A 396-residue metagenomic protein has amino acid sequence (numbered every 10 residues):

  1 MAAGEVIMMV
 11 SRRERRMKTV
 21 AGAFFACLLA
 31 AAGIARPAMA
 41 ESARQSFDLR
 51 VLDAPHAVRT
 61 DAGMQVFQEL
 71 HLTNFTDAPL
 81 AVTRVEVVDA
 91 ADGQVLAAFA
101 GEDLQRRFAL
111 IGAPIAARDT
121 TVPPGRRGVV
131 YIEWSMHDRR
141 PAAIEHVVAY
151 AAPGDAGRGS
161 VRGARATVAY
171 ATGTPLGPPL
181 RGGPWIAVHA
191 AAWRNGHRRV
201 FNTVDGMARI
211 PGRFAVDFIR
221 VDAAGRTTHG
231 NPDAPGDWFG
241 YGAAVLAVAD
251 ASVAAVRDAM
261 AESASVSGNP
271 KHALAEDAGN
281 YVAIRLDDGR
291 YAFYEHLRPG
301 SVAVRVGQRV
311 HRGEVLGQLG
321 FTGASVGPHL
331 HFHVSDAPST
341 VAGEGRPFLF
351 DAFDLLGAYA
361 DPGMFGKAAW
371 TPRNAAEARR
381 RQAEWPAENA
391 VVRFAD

Functional and structural regions predicted by a protein language model:
L52-D53, A62-E69: Short, solvent-exposed loop/turn segments enriched in Ser/Thr/Gly
L72-P79: Asparagine-centered strand-capping/turn motif at beta-strand->loop junctions
A97-R139: Intrinsically disordered, low-complexity Pro/Gly/Ser/Thr-rich segments with frequent PxxP/GP/PP motifs and embedded
Y170-H189, G196-V200, G206, H229 (+4 more regions): Acidic, glycine-rich catalytic/binding loops that coordinate metals and/or anionic ligands
H197-A247, V256-A275, D396: Short glycine/threonine/proline-enriched tight-turn/helix- or strand-capping micro-motif at secondary-structure
D250-R298: Zn2+-dependent peptidoglycan hydrolase active-site motif and core
A251-V253, G307-L319: A structural signal for short beta-strand/turn segments enriched in small hydrophobics and glycine
R290-G313: Short histidine-centered loop motifs in beta-beta connectors
